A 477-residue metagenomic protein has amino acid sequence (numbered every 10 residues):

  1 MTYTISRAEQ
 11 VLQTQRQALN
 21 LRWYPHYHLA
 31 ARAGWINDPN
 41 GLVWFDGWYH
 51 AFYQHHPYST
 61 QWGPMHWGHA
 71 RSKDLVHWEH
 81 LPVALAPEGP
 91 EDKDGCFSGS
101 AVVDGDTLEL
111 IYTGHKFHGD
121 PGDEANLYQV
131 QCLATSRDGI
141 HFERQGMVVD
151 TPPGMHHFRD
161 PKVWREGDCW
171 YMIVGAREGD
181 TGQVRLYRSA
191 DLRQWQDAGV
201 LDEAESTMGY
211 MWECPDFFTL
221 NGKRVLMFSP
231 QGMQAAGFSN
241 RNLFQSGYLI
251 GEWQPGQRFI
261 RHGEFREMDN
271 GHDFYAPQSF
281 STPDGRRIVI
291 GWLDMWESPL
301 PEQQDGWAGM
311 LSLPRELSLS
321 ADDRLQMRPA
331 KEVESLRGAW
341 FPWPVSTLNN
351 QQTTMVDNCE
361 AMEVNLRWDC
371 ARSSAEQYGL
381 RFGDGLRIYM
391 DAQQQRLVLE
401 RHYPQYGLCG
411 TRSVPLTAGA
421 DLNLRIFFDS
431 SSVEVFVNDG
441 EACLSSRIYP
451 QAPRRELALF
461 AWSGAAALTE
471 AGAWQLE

Functional and structural regions predicted by a protein language model:
M1-P161, R165-W212, T219-N270, G291-P342 (+3 more regions): Beta-rich carbohydrate-recognition and catalytic domains
E9-Q15, F244-E477: Beta-rich accessory regions
E213-P215, P277: Repeated scaffold domains used in trafficking and secretory/extracellular systems, primarily beta-propellers
